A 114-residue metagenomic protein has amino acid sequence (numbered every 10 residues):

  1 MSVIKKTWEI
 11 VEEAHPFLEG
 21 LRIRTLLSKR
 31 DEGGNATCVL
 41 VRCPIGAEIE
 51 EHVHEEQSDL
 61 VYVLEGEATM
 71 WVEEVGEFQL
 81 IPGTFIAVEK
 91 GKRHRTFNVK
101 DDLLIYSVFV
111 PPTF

Functional and structural regions predicted by a protein language model:
M1-N35: A short, N-terminal "cap"/entry segment at the start of jelly-roll beta-barrel domains of the cupin/DSBH fold
V39-H54: Conserved short histidine dyad/triad with adjacent acidic residue
A47-I49, G66-W71: Short beta-strand segments in beta-sandwich/barrel cores
E56-A68: Glycine- and acidic-residue-biased ligand/ion/polar-headgroup-sensing regions
E74-K90: Short acidic-glycine-tyrosine-enriched beta hairpin
E77, K90-F114: Ligand-binding loop in jelly-roll beta-barrel domains
